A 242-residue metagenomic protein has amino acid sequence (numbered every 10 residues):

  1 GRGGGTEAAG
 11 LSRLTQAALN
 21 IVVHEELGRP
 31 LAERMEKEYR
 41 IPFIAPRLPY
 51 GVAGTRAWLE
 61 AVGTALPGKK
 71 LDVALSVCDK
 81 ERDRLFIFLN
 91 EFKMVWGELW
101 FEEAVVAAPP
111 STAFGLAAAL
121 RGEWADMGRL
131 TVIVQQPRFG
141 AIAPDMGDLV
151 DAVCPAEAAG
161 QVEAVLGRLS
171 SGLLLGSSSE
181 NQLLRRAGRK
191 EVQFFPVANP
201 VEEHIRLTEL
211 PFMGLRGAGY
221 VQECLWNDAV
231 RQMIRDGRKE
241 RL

Functional and structural regions predicted by a protein language model:
G1-L242: An N-terminal assembly and electron-transfer interface module characteristic of large anaerobic redox and radical
